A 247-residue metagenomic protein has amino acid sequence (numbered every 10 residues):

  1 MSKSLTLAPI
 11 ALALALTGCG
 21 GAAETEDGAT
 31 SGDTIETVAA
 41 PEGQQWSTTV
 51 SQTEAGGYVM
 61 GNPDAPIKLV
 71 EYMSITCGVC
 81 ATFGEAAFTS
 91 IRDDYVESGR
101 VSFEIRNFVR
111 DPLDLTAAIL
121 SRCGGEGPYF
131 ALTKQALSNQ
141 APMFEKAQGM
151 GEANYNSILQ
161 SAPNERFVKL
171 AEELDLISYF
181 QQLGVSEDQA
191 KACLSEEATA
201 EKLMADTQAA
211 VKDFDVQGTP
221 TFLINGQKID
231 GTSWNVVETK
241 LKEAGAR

Functional and structural regions predicted by a protein language model:
S2-L115, A246-R247: Extracytoplasmic thiol/disulfide redox context detector
K3-A8, G20-A39, F167-R247: C-terminal cap of thioredoxin/glutaredoxin-like
T34-Q52, L132-A136, Q148-G149, F167-E173: Periplasmic c-type cytochrome electron-transfer domains
W46, C123-G124, A192-C193: Functionally engaged cysteine thiol sites
P66, V70, C80-G84, V109-D114 (+6 more regions): Solvent-exposed, acidic/flexible segments
V70-Y72, N154-S157, S186-E187: A short alpha-helix capping/helix-coil boundary motif
I75, V79, F83-A86, D94 (+8 more regions): Structured segments of extracytoplasmic/periplasmic soluble domains in secreted or envelope-associated proteins
T82-K169: Structural alpha/beta surface segment adjacent to cysteine/selenocysteine redox centers across thiol/disulfide enzymes
